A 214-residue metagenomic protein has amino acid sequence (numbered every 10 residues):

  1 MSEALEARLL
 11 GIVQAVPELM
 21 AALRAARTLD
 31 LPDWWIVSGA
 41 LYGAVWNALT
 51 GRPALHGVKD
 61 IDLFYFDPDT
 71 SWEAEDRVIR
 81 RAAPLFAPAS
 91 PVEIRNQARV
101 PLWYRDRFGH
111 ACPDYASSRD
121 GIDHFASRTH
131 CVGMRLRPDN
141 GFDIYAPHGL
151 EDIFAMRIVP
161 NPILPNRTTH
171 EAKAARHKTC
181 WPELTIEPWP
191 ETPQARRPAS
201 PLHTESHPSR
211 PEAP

Functional and structural regions predicted by a protein language model:
M1-P214: Catalytic cores of the polymerase beta-like nucleotidyltransferase superfamily and closely associated nucleotide
